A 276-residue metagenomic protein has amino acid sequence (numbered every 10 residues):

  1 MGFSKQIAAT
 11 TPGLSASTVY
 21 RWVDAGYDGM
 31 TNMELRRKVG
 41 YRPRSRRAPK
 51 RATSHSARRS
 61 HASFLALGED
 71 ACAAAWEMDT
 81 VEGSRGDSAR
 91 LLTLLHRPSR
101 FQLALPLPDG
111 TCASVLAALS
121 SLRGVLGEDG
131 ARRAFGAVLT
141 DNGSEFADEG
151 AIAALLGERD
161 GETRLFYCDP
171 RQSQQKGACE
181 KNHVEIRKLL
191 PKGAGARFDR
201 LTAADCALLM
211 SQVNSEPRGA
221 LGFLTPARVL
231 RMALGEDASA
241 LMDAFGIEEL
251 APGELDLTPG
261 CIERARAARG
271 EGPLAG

Functional and structural regions predicted by a protein language model:
M1-T11, A16: Short, charged amphipathic recognition helices of the HTH superfamily and cognate SANT/SANTA-like modules
I7, V19, D79, R100 (+5 more regions): Mobile genetic element proteins and their domesticated derivatives, centered on retroelements and DNA transposons
L14-G68: Basic, flexible linker segments flanking DNA-binding modules in nucleic acid-interacting mobile-element proteins
G68-L103: An active-site-proximal beta-strand-loop segment
G83-D87, A104-D129: Active-site beta-loop-alpha junctions of metal-dependent nucleic acid enzymes, especially the RNase H-like/DDE
R100-L105, Y167, K192-A194: Short small-residue beta-strand/loop micro-motif enriched in glycine and branched aliphatics
T140-N142, A147-G150, L156, R164-L190 (+1 more regions): RNase H-like two-metal-ion nuclease catalytic core shared by retroviral integrases and related mobile-element nucleases
G150, K192-G276: C-terminal domain-tail junction helix/linker
